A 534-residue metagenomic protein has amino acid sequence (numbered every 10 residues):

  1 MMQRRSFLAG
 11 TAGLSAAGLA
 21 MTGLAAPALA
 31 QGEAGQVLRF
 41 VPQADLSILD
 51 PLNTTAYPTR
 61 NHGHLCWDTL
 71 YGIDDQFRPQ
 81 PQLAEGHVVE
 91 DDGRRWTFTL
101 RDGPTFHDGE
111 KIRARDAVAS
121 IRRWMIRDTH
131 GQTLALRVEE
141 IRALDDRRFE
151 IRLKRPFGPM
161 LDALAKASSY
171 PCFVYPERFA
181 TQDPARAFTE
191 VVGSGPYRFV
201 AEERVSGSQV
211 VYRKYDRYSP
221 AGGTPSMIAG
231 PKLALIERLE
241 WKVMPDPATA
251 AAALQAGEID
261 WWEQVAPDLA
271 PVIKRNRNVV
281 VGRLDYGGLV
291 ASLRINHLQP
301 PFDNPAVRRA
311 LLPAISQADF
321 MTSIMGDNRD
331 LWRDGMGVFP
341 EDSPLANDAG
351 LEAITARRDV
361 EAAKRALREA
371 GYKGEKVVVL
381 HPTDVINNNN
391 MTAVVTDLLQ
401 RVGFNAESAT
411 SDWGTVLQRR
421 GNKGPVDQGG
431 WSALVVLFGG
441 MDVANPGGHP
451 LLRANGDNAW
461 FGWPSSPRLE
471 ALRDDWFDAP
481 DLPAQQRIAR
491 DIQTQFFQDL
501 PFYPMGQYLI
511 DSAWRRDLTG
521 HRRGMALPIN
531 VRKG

Functional and structural regions predicted by a protein language model:
V41-D91, R122, V192: N-terminal lobe/hinge region of extracytoplasmic solute-binding protein
T99, T133-A180, P184-V205: Surface-exposed binding/hinge segments that line and control ligand-binding clefts or catalytic entry sites
S208, D246-P247, V265-P267, V360 (+3 more regions): Ligand/substrate-recognition segments at binding pockets and active sites
P220-V272, N405: Ligand-site clamp/hinge motif
L298, F302-S343, N390-M391, F496-P504: Periplasmic-binding protein-like
D330-E369, V385-N390: Structural transition elements
I354-A356, E407-Q418, P446-R516: Extracytoplasmic/peripheral linker and loop segments enriched in polar/acidic and small residues with frequent Thr/Pro
S512-G534: Long beta-strand-rich cores associated with HINT superfamily self-processing modules
